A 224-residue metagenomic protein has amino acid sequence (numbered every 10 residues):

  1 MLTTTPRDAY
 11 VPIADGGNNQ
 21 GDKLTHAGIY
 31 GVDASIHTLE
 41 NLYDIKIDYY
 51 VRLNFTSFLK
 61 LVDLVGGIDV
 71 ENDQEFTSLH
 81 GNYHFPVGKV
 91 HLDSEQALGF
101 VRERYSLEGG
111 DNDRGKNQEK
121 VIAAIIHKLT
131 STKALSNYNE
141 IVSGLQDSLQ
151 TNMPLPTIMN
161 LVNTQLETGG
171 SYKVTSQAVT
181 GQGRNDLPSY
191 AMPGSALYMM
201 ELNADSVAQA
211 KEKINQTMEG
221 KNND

Functional and structural regions predicted by a protein language model:
M1-D224: Non-catalytic, solvent-exposed segments at the cell envelope interface
